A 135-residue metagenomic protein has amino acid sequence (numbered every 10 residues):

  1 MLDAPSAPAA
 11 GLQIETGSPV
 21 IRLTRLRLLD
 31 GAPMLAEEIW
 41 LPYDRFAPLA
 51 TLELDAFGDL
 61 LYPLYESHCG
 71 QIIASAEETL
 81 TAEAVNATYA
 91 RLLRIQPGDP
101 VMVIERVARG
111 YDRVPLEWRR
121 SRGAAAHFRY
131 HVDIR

Functional and structural regions predicted by a protein language model:
M1-R135: All-alpha effector-binding/dimerization core of bacterial HTH-type transcriptional repressors
